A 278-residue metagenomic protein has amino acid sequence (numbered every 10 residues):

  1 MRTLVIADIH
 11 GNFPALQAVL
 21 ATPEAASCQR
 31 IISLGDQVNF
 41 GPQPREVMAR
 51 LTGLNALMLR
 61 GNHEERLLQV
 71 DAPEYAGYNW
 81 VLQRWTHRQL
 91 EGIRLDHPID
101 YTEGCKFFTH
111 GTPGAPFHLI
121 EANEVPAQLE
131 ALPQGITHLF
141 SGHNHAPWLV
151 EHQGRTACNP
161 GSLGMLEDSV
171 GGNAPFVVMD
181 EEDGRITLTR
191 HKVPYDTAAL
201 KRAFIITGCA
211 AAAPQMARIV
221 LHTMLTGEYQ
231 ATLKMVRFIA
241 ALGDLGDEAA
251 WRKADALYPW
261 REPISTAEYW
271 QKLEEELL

Functional and structural regions predicted by a protein language model:
R2-G92: Core catalytic region of metal-dependent phosphoesterases/phosphodiesterases, especially metallo-beta-lactamase-like
R2-H10, C105-G114, A157-G161, R190: Active-site-proximal beta-strand elements of phosphoester/diester hydrolases
H10-A15, N39-P42, E64-L68, G114-P116 (+2 more regions): Active-site environment of divalent metal-dependent phosphoester hydrolases
P23-S27, Y101-T102, L132-G135, V178 (+1 more regions): Glycine-rich phosphate-binding loop signature in dinucleotide/nucleotide-binding domains
A25-Q29, T52-L57, G104-C105, Q134-T137 (+1 more regions): Short glycine/proline-enriched coil/turn segments at helix->beta-strand junctions
I32, L57-L59, F107-T109, F140 (+1 more regions): Hydrophobic/aromatic beta-strand patches that form the interior of the parallel beta-sheet core in alpha/beta enzyme
I93-T137, G142-L149: Internal, conserved structured core segments that host functional sites
R155-P160, M165-L278: Acidic, His/Gly-rich catalytic cores of divalent-metal-dependent hydrolytic chemistry
